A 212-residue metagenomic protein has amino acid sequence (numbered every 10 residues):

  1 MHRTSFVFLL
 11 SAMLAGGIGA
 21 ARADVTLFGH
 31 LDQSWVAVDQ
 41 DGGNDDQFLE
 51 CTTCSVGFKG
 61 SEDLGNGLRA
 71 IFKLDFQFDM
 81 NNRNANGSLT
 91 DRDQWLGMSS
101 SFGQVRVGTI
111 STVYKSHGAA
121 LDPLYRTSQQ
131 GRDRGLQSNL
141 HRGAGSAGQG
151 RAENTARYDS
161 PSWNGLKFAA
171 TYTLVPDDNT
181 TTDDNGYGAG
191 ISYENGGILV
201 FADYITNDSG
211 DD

Functional and structural regions predicted by a protein language model:
M1-S5: Positively charged n-region of N-terminal signal peptides that target proteins for export
V7-G17: Bacterial N-terminal signal peptides
G17-D24: Sec/Tat signal peptide C-region and signal peptidase I cleavage site
D24-A37, D45-V175, D183-N185, S192-G196: Outer membrane beta-barrel
G186-D212: Detector for outer-membrane/organellar transmembrane beta-barrel domains, recognizing the amphipathic beta-strand
